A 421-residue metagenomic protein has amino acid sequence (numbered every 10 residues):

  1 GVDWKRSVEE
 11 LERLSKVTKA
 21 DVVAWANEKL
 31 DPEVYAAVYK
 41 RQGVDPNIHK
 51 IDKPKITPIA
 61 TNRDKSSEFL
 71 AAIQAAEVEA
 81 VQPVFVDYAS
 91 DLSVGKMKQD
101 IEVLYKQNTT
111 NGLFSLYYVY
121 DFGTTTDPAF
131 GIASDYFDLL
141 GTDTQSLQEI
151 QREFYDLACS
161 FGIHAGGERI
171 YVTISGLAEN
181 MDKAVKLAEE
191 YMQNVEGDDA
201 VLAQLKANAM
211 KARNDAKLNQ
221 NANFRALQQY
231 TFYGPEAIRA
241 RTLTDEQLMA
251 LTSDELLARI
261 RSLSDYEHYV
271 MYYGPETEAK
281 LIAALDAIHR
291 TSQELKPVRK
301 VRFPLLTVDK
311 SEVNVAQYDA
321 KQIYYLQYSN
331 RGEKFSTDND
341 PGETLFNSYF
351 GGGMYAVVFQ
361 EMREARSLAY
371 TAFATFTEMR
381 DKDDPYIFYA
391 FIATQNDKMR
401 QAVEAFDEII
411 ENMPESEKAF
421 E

Functional and structural regions predicted by a protein language model:
G1-S15, Y35-K40, I48-K50, L104 (+7 more regions): M16 family metallopeptidases and their MPP-like homologs
K5-V119, L257-A258, Y266-Y318, Y328-N330 (+1 more regions): Proteolytic maturation boundary segments
L248-L251, L256: Alpha-helical scaffold elements lining the catalytic groove of polysaccharide deacetylases
